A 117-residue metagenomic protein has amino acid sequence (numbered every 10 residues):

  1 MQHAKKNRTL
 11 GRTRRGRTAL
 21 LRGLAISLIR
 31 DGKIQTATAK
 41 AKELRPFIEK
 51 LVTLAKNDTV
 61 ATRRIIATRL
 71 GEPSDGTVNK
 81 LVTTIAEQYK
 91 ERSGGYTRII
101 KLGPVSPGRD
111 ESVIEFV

Functional and structural regions predicted by a protein language model:
M1-R12, G23-V117: Structured, basic alpha/beta domains of bacterial-type, RNA-associated proteins
R17: Catalytic strand-loop segment that frames the active site of acyl-thioester-processing enzymes
L20: Basic, ligand-binding patches in group-transfer machinery, especially extracytoplasmic/periplasmic segments
